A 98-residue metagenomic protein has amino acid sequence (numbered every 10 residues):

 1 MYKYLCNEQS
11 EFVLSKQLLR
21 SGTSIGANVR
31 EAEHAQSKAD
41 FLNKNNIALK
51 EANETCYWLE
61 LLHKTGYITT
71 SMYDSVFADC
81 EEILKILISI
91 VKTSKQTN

Functional and structural regions predicted by a protein language model:
M1-N98: Short, C-terminally biased terminal segments at protein or domain edges
